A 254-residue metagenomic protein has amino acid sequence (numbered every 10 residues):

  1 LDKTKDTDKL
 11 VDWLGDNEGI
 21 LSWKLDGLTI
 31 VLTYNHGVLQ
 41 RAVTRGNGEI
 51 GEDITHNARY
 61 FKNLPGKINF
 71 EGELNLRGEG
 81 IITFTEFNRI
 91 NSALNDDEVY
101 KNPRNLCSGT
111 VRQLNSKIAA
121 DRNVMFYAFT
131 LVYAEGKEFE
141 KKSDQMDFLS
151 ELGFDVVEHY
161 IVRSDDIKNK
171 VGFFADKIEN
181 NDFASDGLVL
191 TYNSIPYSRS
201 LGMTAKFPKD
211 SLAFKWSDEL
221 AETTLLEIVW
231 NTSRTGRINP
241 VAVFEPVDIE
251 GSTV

Functional and structural regions predicted by a protein language model:
L1-V254: RNA/tRNA-interacting regions in translation and RNA-turnover enzymes
